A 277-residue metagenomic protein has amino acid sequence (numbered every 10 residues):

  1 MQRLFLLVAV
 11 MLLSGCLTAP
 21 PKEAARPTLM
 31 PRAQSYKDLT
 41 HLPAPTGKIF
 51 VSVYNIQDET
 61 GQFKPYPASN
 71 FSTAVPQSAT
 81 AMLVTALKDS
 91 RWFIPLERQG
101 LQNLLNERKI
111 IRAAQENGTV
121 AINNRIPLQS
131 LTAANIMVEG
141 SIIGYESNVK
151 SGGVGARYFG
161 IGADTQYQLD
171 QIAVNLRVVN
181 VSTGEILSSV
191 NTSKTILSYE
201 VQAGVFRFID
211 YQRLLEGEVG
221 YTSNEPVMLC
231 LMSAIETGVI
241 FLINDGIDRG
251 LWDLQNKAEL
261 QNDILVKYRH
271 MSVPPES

Functional and structural regions predicted by a protein language model:
Q2-L7: Sec-dependent signal peptide recognition, specifically the positively charged N-region followed immediately by
L12-G15: C-terminal motif of bacterial Sec signal peptides marking the signal peptidase cleavage site
L17-K48, E146, V154, Q166-S277: C-terminal/domain-edge helix-coil "capping" segments
I49-F50, Y54-N148, Q171-S188: N-terminal segment of the mature soluble domain
N70-V75, A114-N117, A156-G162, T195-S198 (+1 more regions): Short, low-complexity, polar/charged sequence segments that are solvent-exposed and flexible
R125-I126, G160-D164: Extracellular loop and loop/strand-boundary signature of outer-membrane beta-barrel proteins
I143-G160: Charged, amphipathic alpha-helical segments
